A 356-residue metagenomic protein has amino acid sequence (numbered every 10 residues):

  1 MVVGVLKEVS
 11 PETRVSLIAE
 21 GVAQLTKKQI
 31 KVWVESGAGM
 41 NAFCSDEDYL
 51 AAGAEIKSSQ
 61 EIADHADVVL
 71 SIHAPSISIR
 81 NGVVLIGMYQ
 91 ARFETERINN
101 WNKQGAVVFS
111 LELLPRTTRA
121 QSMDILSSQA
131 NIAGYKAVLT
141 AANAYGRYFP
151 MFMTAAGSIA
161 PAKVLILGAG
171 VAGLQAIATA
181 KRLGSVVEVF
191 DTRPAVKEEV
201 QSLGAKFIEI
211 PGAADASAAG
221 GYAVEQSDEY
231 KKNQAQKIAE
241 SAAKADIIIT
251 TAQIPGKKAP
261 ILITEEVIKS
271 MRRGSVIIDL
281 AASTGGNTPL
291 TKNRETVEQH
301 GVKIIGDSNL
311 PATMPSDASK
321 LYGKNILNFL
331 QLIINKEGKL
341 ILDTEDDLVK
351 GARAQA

Functional and structural regions predicted by a protein language model:
K7-C44, P150-S241: Glycine-rich phosphate/diphosphate-binding loop of Rossmann-like nucleotide-binding domains
E12-S16, I77-R80, G87, G221 (+2 more regions): Glycine/threonine-rich flexible loop motifs
G53-I62, A74-P75, S217-I248, A252-K269 (+2 more regions): A structured beta-alpha segment of the ubiquitous adenosine-cofactor-binding alpha/beta core
V68-N143: Phosphate/diphosphate ligand-binding glycine-rich loop within oxidoreductases
H73-A74, Y89-Q90, Q253-P255, A281-A282: Short glycine-/small-residue-rich Rossmann-like dinucleotide-binding loops
R92-T118, K257-L310: Rossmann-fold NAD(P)-binding glycine/threonine-rich loop
E112, T118-A155, P161, T288-A356: Adenosine-phosphate binding glycine-rich loop
